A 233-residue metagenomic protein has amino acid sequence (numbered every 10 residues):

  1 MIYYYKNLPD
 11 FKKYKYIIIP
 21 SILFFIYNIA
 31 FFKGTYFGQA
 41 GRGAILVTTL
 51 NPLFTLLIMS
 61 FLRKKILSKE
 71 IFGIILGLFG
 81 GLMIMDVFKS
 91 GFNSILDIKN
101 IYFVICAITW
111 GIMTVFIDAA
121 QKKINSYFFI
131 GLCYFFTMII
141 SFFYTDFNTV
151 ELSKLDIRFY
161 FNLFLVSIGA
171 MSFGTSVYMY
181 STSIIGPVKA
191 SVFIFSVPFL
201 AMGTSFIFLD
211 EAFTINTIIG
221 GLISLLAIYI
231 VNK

Functional and structural regions predicted by a protein language model:
M1-F11, L57, F79-S94, F136-F159 (+2 more regions): Membrane-interface helix-cap regions at the ends of transmembrane helices in multi-pass membrane proteins
M1-N7, N51-I75, F199-I219: C-terminal transmembrane-helix exit sites in multi-pass transporters
M1-Y3, K69-G80, I98-I105, F116-I168 (+1 more regions): Hydrophobic alpha-helical transmembrane segments of multi-pass integral membrane proteins, especially transporters
Y3-V47, M83, S167-I185: Specific transmembrane alpha-helical segments of multi-pass solute transporters/efflux pumps, especially DMT/EamA
I18, I66-F88, F195, N216-K233: Hydrophobic transmembrane alpha-helices of multi-pass small-molecule transport proteins
P20-N28, N51-P52, M85, A107-G111 (+3 more regions): Transmembrane alpha-helical core positions of polytopic small-molecule transporters
I22, I26, A30, F92-A119 (+2 more regions): Glycine-/small-residue-enriched transmembrane alpha-helix faces in small-molecule transporters and effluxers
I29, G43-L50, F116-M138, S167-I207: Helix-helix packing/entry segments at the starts of transmembrane helices
